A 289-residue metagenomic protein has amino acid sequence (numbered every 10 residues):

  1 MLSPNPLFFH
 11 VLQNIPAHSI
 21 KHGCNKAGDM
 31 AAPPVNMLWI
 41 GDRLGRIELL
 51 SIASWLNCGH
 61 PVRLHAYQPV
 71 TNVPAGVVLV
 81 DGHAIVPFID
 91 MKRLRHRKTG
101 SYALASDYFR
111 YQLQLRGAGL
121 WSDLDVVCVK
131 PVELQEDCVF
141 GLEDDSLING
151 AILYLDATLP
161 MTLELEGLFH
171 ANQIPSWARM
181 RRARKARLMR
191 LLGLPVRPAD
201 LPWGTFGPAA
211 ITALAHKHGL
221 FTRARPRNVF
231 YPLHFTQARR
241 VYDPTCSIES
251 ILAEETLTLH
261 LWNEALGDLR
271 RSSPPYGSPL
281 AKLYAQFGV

Functional and structural regions predicted by a protein language model:
N5-S106, S122-V289: Glycosyltransferase-associated regions of secretory-pathway enzymes, highlighting luminal stem/catalytic domains
D107-G119: Small-residue hinge/turn detector
